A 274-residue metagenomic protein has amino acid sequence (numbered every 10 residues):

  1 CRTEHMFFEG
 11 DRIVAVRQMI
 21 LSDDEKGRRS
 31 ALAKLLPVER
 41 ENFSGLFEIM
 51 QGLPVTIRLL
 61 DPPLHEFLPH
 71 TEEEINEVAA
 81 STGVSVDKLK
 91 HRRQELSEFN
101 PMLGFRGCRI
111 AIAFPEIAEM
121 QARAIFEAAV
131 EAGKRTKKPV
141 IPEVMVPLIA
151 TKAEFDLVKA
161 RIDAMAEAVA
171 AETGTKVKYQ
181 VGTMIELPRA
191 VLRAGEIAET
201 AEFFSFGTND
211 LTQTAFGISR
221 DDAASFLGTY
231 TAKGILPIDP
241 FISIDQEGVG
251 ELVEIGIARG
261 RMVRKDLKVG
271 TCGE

Functional and structural regions predicted by a protein language model:
C1-E274: Conserved alpha/beta-domain cores
